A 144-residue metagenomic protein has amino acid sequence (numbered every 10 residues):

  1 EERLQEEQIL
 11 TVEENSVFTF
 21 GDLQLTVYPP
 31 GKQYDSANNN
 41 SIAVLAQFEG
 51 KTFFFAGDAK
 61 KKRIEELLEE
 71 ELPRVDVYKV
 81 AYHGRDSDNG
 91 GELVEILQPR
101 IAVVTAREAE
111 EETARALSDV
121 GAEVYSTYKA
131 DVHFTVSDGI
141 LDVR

Functional and structural regions predicted by a protein language model:
E1-R144: Non-globular, low-confidence helical/coil segments that flank catalytic cores
